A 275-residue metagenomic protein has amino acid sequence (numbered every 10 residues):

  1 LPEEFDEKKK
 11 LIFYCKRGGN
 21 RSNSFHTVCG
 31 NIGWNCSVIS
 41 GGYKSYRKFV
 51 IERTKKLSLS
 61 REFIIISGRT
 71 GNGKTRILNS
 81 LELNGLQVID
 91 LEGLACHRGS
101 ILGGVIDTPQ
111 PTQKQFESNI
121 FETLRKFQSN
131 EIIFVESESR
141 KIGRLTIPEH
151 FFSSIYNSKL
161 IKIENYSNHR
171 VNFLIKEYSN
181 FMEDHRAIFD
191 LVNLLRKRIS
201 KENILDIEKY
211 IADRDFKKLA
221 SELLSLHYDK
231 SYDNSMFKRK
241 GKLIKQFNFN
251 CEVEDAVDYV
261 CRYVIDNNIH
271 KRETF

Functional and structural regions predicted by a protein language model:
L1-K10, K48-R53, H185: Helix-loop module immediately N-terminal to the HCX5R catalytic loop in PTP-like cysteine phosphatase domains
L1-S40: Catalytic cysteine-centered active loop of the rhodanese-like fold, especially the PTP/DSP P-loop
I12, S37, I64-I66, Q87-I89 (+3 more regions): Hydrophobic/aromatic beta-strand patches that form the interior of the parallel beta-sheet core in alpha/beta enzyme
N20-R21, E62-L83: Glycine-rich phosphate-binding P-loop
W34-K48, D90-A95: A short glycine-rich beta-strand->turn/loop micro-motif centered on a GG-aromatic cluster
S40-I66: Glycine-rich adenosyl-nucleotide cofactor-binding module
L83-S154: Conserved nucleotide-sensing/catalytic segment adjacent to the nucleotide-binding pocket in NTP-handling enzymes
S154-K159, E164-F275: Conserved NTP phosphate-binding and transfer environment spanning the P-loop NTPase/kinase superfamily
